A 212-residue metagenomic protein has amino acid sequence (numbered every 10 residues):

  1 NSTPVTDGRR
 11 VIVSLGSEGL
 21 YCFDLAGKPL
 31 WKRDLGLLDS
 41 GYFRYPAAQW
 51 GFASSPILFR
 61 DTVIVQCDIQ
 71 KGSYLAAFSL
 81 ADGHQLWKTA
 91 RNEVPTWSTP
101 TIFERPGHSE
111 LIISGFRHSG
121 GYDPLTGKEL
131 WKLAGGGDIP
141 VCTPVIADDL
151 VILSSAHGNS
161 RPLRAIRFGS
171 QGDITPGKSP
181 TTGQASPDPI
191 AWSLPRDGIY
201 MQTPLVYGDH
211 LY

Functional and structural regions predicted by a protein language model:
N1-Y212: Noncatalytic, solvent-exposed loop/strand surfaces of beta-propeller-type extracellular/periplasmic domains
